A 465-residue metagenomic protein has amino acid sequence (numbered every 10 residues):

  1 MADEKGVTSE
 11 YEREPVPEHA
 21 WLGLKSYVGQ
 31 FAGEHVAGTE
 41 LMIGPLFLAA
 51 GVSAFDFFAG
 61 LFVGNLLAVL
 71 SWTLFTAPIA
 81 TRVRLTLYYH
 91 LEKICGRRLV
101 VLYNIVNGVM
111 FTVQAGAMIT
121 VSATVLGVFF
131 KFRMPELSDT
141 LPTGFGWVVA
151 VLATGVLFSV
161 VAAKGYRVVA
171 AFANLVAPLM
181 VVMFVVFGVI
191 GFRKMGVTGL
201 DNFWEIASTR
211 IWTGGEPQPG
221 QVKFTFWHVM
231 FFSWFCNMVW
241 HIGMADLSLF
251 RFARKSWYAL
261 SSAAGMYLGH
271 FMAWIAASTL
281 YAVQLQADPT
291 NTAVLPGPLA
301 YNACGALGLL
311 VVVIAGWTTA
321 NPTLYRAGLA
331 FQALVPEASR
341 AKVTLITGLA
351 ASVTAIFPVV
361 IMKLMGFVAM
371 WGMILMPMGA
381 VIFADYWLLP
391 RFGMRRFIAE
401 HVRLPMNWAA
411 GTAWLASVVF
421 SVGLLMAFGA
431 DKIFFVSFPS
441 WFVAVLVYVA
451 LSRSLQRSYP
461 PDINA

Functional and structural regions predicted by a protein language model:
M1-D56, W212-G214, Q218-F231, F250-Y258 (+1 more regions): Membrane-interface "cap" regions at the ends of multi-pass membrane proteins
A49-G51, A77-P78, I94, L102 (+8 more regions): Membrane-water interface regions at transmembrane-helix termini and the short interhelical loops of multi-pass membrane
F62-C95, N104-I119, Q284, V447 (+1 more regions): Juxtamembrane transmembrane-helix boundary signature
V100-S138, G316-A333: Hydrophobic transmembrane alpha-helices that form the core helical bundles of multi-pass secondary transporters
A123-T124, L179-E216, F231, M238 (+3 more regions): Hydrophobic alpha-helical segments and their helix-loop junctions in multi-pass secondary transporters
F132-K164, P178-F187, W227-D246, F271 (+2 more regions): Transmembrane alpha-helical segments of multi-pass small-molecule transport proteins
V149, A153-E205, L260-M266, F367-A380 (+1 more regions): Membrane-interface loop-to-helix entry segments
G379-A465: C-terminal membrane-solvent junction of multi-pass transporters and transport-like membrane proteins
